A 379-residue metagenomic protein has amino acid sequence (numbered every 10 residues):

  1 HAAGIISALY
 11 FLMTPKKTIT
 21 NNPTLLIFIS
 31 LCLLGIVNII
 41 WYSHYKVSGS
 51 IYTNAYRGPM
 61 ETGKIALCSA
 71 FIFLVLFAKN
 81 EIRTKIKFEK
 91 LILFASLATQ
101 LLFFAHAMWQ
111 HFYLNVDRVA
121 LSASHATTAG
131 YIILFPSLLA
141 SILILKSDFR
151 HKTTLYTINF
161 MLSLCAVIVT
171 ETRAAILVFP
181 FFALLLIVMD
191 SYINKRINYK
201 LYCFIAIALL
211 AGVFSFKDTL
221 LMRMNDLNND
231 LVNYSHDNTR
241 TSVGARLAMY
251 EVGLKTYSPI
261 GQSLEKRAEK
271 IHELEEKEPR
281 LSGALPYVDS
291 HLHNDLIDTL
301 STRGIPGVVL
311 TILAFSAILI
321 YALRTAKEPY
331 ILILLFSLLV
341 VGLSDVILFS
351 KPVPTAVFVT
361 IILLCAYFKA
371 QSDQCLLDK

Functional and structural regions predicted by a protein language model:
A3, L25-I40, G49-A78, L91-L97 (+2 more regions): Aromatic-anchored transmembrane helix interface
F11-P15, P180-C203: Perimembrane helix-loop-helix junctions
T14-P15, I197-Y199, T302-F336: Hydrophobic transmembrane alpha-helices and their immediate junctions
T18-L33, K87-S96, K152-Y156, T325-L334: Membrane-interfacial loop-to-transmembrane alpha-helix junctions, especially the N-terminal start
S69-A78, T84-N115, A126-Y192, S215: Alpha-helical transmembrane segments of multi-pass inner-membrane proteins
V169, D190-S235, E251-T256: A membrane-periplasm/extracellular boundary helix in multi-pass inner-membrane enzymes that assemble envelope glycans
R240-G244, A248-E251, K255-R303: Long extracytoplasmic/lumenal interhelical loops at the membrane interface of multi-pass membrane proteins
I333-V341, L348-K379: Transmembrane alpha-helices of multi-pass inner-membrane enzymes
